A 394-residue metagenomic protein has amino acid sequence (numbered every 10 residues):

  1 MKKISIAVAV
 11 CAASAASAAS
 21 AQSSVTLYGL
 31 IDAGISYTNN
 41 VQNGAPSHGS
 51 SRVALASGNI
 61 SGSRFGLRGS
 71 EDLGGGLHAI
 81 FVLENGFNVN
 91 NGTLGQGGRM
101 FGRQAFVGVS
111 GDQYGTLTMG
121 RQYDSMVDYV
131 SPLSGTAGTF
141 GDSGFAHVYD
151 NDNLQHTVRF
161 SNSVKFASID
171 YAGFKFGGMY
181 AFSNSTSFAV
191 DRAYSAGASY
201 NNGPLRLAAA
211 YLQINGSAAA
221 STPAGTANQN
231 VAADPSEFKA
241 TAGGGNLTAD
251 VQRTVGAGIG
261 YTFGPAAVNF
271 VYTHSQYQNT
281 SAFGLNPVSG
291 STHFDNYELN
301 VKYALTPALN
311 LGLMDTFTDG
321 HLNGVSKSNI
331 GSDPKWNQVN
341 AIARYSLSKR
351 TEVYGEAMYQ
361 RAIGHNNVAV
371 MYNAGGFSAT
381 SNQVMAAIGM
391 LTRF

Functional and structural regions predicted by a protein language model:
M1-A21: Gram-negative bacterial Sec-dependent N-terminal signal peptides
S23-Y37, V53-S185, V190-Q213: Outer membrane beta-barrel
T26-Y28, H78-I80, T116-T118, K175-G177 (+7 more regions): Residue-level detector of the transmembrane beta-barrel scaffold of outer-membrane proteins
A33-N39, N85-V89, Y123-S125, Y180-N184 (+7 more regions): Transmembrane beta-strands of outer-membrane beta-barrel pores
T38-Q42, N90-L94, D128-S131, F176 (+5 more regions): Outer-membrane beta-barrel proteins
S50-V53, T93, N151, S183 (+5 more regions): Extracellular loop and loop/strand-boundary signature of outer-membrane beta-barrel proteins
G197-N340, R344: Detector for outer-membrane/organellar transmembrane beta-barrel domains, recognizing the amphipathic beta-strand
L347, T380-F394: Outer-membrane beta-barrel "beta-signal"
